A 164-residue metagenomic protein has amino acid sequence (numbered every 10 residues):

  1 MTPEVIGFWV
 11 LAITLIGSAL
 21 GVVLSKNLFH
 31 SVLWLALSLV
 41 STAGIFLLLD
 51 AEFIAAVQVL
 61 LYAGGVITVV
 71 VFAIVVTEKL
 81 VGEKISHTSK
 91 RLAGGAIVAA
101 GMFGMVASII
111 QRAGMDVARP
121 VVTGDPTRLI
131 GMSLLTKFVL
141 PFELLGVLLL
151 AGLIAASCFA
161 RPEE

Functional and structural regions predicted by a protein language model:
M1-L28, L49-E52, I74-E164: Flexible extramembrane loops and terminal tails that flank transmembrane helices in small membrane-associated subunits
L15-A19, L33-F46, A63-V70: Hydrophobic alpha-helical segments within and immediately flanking transmembrane helices of multi-pass membrane proteins
F29, I45-Y62: Charged, well-structured alpha/beta interaction segments
S31-L39, L61-G65, H87-I97: Cytoplasmic-side transmembrane-helix entry/capping segments in multi-pass membrane proteins
